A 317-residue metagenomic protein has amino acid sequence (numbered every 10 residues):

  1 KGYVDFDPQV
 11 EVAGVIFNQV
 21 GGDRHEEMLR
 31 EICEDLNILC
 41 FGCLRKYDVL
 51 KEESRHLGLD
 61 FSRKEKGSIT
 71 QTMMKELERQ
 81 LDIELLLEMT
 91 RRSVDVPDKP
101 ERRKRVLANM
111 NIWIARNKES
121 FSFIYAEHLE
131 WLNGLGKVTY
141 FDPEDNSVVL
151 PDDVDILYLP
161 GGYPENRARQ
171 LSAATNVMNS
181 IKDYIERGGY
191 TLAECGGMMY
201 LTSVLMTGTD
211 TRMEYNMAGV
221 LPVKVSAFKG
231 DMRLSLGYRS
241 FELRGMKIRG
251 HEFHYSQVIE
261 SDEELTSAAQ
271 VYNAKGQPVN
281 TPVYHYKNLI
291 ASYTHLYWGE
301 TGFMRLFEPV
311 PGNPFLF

Functional and structural regions predicted by a protein language model:
K1-K104: Internal gly/pro-rich beta-alpha loop/helix module that stabilizes soluble enzyme cofactors or their anionic handles
G2, R30-E34, H128-G134, I156 (+3 more regions): Short, solvent-exposed amphipathic alpha-helical segments in soluble enzyme and RNA/protein-processing domains
E11, L36-N37, G134-L135, E214-N216 (+1 more regions): Short, structured coil segments at secondary-structure junctions
I16, W113, Y158-P160, L192 (+1 more regions): Structural motif
N18-G22, A115-E119, Y293-L296: Structural motif
I83, R105-A108, S122-W131, T139 (+2 more regions): C-terminal and late-domain segments of enzyme folds
K104-R105, M110-A115, E119-E186: Phosphate-binding active sites in nucleotide-utilizing proteins
P164-S240: Cysteine-nucleophile active-site neighborhood
